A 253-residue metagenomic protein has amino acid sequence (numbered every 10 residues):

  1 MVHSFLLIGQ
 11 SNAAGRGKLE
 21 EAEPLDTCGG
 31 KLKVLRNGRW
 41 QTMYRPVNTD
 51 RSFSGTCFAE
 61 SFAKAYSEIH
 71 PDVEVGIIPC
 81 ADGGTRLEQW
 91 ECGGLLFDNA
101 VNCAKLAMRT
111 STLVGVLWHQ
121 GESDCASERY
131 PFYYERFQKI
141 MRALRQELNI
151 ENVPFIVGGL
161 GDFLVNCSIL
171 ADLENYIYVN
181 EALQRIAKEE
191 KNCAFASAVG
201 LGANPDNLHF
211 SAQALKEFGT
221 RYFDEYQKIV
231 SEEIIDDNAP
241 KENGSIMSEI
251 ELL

Functional and structural regions predicted by a protein language model:
M1-L253: Cell-envelope and extracellular/periplasmic
